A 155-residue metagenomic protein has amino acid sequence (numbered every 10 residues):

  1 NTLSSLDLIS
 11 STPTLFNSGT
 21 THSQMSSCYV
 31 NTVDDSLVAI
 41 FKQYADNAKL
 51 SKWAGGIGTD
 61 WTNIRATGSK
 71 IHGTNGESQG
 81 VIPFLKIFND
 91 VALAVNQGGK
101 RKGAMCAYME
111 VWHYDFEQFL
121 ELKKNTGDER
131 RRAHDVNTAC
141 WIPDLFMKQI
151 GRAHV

Functional and structural regions predicted by a protein language model:
N1-R152: Extended catalytic cores of very large enzyme megasubunits
